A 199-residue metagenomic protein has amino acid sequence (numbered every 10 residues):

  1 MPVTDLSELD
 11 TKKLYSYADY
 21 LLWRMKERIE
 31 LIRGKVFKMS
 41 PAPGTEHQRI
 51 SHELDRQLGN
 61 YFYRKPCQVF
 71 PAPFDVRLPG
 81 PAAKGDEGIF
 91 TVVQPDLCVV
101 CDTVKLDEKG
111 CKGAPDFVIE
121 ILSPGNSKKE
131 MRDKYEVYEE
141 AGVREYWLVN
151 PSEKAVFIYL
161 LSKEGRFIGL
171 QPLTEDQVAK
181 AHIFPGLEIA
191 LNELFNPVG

Functional and structural regions predicted by a protein language model:
M1-G199: Gly/Pro/Ser/Thr-rich low-complexity, intrinsically disordered segments predominantly at protein N-termini
